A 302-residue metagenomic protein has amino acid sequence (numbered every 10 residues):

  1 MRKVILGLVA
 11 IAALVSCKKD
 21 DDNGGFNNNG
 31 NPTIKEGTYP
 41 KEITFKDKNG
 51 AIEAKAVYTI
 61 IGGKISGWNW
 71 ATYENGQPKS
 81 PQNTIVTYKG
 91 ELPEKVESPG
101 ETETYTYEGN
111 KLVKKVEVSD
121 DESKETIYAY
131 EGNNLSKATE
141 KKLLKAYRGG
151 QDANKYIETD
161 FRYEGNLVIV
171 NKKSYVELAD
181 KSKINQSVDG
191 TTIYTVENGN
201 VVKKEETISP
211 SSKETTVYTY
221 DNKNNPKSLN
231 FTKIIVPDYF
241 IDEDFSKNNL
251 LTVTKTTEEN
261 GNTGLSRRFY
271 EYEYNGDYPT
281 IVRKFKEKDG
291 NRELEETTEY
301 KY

Functional and structural regions predicted by a protein language model:
M1-V4, K18-K19: Positively charged n-region of N-terminal signal peptides that target proteins for export
V4-A12: Sec-dependent N-terminal signal peptides
L14-S16: C-terminal motif of bacterial Sec signal peptides marking the signal peptidase cleavage site
K19-Y302: Buried hydrophobic residues that stabilize the cores of well-folded domains
